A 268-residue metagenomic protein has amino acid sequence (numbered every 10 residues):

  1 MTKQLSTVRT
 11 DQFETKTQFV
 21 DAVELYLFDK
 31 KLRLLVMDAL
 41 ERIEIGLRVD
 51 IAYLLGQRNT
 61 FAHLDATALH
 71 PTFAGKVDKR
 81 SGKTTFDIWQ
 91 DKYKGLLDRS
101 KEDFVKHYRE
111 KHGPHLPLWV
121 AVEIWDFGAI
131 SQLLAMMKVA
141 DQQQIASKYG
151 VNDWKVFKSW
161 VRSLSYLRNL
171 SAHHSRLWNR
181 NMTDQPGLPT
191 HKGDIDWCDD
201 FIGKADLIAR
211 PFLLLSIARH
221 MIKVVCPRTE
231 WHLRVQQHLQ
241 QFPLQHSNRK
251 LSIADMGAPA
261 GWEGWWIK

Functional and structural regions predicted by a protein language model:
M1-K268: Long, contiguous internal "core" modules enriched in hydrophobic/ aromatic residues
